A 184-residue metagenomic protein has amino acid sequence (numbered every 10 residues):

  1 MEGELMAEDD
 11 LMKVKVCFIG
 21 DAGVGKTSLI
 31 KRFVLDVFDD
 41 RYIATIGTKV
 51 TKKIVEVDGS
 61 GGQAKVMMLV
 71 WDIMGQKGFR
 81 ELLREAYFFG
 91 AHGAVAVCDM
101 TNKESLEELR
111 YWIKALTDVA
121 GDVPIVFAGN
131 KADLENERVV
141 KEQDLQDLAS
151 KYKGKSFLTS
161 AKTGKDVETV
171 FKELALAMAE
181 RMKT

Functional and structural regions predicted by a protein language model:
M1-T184: TRAFAC-class small GTPase G-domain
